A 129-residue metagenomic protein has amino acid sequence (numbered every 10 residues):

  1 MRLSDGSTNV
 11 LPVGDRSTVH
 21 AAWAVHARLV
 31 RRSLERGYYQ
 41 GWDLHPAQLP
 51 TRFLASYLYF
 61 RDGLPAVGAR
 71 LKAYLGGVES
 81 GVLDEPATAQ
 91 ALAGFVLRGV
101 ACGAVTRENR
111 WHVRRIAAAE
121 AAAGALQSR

Functional and structural regions predicted by a protein language model:
M1-R129: Expand to "…catalyze enediolate/carbanion chemistry for C-C bond making/breaking, isomerization, decarboxylation
